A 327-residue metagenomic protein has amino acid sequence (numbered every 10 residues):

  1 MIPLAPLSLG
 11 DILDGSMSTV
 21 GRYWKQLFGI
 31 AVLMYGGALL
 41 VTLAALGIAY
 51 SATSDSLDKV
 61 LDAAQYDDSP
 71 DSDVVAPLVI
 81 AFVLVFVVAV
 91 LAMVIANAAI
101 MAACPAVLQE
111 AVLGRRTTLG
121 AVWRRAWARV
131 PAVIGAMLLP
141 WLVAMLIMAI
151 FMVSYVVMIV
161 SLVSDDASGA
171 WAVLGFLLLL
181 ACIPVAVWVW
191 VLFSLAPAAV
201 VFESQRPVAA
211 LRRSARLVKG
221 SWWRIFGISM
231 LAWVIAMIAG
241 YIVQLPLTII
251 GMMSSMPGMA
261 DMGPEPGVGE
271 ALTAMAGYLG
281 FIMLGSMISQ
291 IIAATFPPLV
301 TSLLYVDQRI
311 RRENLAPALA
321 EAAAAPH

Functional and structural regions predicted by a protein language model:
M1-Y50, R116-G120, C182-M262: Nonpolar helix-loop interface/hinge motif
I2-A5, L78-G114, F151, S168-A210 (+1 more regions): Selective recognition of hydrophobic, aromatic-rich stretches within alpha-helical transmembrane segments of polytopic
L4, G15, T19, G29 (+5 more regions): Membrane-embedded alpha-helical bundles of multi-pass transporters/translocases, especially carrier/permease families
A31, Y35-D58, V90-P105, Q109: Transmembrane-helix bundle segments that line or gate the permeation/cavity pathway in multi-pass membrane proteins
L33, V88, L139-V143, L177 (+3 more regions): Hydrophobic residues within alpha-helical transmembrane segments of multi-pass solute transporters/permease subunits
T42-V90, M148-I183, Q244-Q290: Membrane-helix interface segments in multi-pass membrane proteins
D58, D62, V189-Q205, L231-H327: Juxtamembrane transition segments at transmembrane-helix termini in multipass membrane proteins
R124-A144, A172, L179-L180: Alpha-helical membrane-spanning segments of integral membrane proteins, especially the hydrophobic core of TM bundles
